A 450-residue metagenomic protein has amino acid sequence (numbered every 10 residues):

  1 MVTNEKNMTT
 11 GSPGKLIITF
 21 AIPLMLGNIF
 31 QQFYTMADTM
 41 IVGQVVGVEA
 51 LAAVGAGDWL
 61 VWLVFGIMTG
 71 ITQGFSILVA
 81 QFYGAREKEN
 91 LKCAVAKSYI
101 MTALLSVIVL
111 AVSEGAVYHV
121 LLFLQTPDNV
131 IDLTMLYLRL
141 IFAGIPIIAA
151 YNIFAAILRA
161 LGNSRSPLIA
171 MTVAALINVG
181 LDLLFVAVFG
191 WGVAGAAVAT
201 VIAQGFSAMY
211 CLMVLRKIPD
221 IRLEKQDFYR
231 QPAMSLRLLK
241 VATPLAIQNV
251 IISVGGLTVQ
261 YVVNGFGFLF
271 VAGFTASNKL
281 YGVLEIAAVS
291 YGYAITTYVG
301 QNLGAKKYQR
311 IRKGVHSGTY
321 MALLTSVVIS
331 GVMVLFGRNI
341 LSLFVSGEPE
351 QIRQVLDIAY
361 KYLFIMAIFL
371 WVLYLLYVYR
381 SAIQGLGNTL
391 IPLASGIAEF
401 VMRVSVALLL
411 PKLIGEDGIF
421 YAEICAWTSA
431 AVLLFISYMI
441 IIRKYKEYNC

Functional and structural regions predicted by a protein language model:
M1-A21, V79-G144, V188-T243, V299-I368 (+1 more regions): Short alpha-helical transmembrane segments in multi-pass integral membrane proteins
M8-V45, W62-G74, L78, A103-L110 (+4 more regions): N-terminal transmembrane alpha-helices
T19-D38, L140, Y151, A174 (+4 more regions): Transmembrane helical elements of multi-pass membrane transporters/channels
L24, N28, M40, I77 (+15 more regions): Transmembrane alpha-helix boundary and packing residues in multipass membrane permease domains and related
I29, F33-A52, L121-D128, L184-W191 (+4 more regions): Helix-terminus/linker motif at the lipid-water interface of multi-pass membrane proteins
L51-A111, I148-P167, G273-G337, L373-S395: Small-residue-rich hydrophobic transmembrane alpha-helices
L63, N178-L183, A208-L212, V283-I286 (+3 more regions): Hydrophobic transmembrane alpha-helices of multi-pass small-molecule transporters
T72, L140-R159, P167-A175, A196-M209 (+4 more regions): Short runs within selected transmembrane alpha-helices of multi-pass transporters and secretion channels
